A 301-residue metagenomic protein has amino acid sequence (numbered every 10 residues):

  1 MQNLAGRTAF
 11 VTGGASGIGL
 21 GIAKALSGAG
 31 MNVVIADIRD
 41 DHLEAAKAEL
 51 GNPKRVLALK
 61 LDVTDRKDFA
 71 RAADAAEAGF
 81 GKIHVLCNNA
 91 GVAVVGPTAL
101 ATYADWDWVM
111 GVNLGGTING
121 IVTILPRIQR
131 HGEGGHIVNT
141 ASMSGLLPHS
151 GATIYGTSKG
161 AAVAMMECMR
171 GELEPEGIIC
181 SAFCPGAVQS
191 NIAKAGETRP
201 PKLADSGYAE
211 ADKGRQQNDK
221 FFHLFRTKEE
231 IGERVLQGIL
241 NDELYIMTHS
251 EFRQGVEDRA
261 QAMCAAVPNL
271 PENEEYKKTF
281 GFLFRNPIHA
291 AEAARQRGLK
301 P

Functional and structural regions predicted by a protein language model:
Q2-V34: Canonical Rossmann dinucleotide-binding motif of NAD(H)/NADP(H)-dependent dehydrogenases/reductases, specifically
D40-D41, K60-R71, Y103: The beta1-alpha1 cofactor-binding region of Rossmann-like NAD(H)/NADP(H)-dependent oxidoreductases
P97-T98, T102-D107: Substrate-binding pocket helix/loop in short-chain dehydrogenase/reductase
A99, H149-T153: Active-site loop immediately N-terminal to the catalytic Tyr-X3-Lys motif of short-chain dehydrogenase/reductase
I121, S158: Active-site helix of classical SDR
S142: Residue(s) in the substrate-gating loop at a strand-loop-helix junction that position the organic substrate next
P175-E251: SDR active-site lid
